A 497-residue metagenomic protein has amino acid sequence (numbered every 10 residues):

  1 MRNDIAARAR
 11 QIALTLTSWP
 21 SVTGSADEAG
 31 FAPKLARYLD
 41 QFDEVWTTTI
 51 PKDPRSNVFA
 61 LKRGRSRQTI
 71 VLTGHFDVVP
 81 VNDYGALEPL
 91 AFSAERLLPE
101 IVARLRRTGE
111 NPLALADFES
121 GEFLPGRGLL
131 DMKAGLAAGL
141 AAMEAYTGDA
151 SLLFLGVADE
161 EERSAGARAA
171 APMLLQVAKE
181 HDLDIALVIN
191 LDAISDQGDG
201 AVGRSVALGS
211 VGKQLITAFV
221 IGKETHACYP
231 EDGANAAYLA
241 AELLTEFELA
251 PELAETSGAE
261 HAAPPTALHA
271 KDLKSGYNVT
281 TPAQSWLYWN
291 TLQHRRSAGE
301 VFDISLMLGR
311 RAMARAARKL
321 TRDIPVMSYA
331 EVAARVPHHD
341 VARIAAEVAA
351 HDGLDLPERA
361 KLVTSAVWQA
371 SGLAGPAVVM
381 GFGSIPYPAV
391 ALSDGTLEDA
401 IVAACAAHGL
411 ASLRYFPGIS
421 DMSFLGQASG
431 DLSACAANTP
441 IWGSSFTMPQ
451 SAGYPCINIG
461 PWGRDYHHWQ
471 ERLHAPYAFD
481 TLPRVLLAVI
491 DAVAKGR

Functional and structural regions predicted by a protein language model:
R2-R127, G148-A150: Acidic/His- and Gly-rich active-site-bordering loop/insert found across diverse amide/peptide-bond hydrolases
A26, L124-A137, P230-A237, P476-D480: Short, conserved micro-motifs enriched in small and acidic residues
D27, F31-A32, P325-R497: An extended, acidic, His-containing surface patch that forms the Zn2+-binding/catalytic region of metallohydrolases
T69, D182-L187, G375-A377: Conserved acidic residues
F123-G209: Acidic/histidine-rich catalytic neighborhood of metal-dependent amide-processing enzymes
L140-T147, E242-L249, A488-D491: Short glycine/serine- and small hydrophobic-enriched flexible loop segments
T147, A207-K213, Y277-A283, S371-L373 (+1 more regions): Short glycine/proline-enriched loop/turn "hinge" motifs that connect secondary-structure elements and lie
L175-L362: Midchain, well-structured core segments that form catalytic/ion-binding scaffolds
